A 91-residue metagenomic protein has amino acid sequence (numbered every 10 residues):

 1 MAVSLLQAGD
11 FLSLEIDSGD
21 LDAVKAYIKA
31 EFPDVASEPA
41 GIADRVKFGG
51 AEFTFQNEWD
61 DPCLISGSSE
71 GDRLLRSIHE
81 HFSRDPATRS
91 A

Functional and structural regions predicted by a protein language model:
M1-P39: Negatively charged, low-complexity tracts enriched in Asp/Glu with abundant Ser/Thr
M1-Q7, G50-N57: Short, flexible, solvent-exposed loop/turn segments with mixed acidic/basic and small polar residues
D10-D17, D44-K47, L64-S66: Generic recognition of long tandem-repeat/solenoid scaffolds
K25, K29, A43, E70-D72: Acidic, Ser/Thr/Pro
E31-T54: Amphipathic, interaction-prone secondary-structure segments
V46, E80-A91: A short, charged
A51-D85: Short, compact, well-ordered microdomains
